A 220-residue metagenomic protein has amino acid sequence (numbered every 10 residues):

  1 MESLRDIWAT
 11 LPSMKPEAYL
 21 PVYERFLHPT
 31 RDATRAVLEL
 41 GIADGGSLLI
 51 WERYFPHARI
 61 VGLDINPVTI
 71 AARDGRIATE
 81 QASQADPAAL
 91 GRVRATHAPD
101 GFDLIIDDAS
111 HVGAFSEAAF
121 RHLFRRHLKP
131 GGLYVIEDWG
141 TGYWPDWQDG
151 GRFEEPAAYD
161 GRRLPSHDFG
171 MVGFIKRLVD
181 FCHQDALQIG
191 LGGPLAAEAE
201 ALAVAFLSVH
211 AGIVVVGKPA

Functional and structural regions predicted by a protein language model:
M1-I106, S110-I136, G140-A220: A short alpha-helical cap/connector motif
